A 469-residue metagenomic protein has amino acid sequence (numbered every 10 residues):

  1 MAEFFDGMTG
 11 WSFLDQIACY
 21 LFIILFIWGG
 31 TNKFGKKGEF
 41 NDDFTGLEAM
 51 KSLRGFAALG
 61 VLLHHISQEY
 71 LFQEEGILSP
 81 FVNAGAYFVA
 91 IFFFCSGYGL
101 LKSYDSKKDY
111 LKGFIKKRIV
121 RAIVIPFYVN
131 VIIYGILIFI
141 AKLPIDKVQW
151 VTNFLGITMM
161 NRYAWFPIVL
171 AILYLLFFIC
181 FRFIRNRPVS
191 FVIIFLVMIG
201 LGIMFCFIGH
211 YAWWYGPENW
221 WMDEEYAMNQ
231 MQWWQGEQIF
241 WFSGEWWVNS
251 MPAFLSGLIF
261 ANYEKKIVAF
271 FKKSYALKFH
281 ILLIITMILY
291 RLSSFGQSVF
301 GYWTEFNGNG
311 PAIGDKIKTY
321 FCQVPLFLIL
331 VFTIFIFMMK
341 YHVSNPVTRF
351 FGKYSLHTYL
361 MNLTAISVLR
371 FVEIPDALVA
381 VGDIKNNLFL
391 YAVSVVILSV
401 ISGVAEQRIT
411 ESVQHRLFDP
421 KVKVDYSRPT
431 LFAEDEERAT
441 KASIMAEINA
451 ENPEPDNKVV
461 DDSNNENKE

Functional and structural regions predicted by a protein language model:
M1-F40, C180, I184, F335-S355 (+3 more regions): C-terminal "closing" transmembrane helix and its immediate cytosolic amphipathic cap in multi-pass membrane proteins
F4-L21, I77-V89, F154-V169, G209-A253 (+2 more regions): Interfacial loop-to-helix transition and helix-capping segments at the boundaries of transmembrane helices
F4-M8, S12-G29, L47-S103, A122-N130 (+1 more regions): Functionally critical transmembrane alpha-helices in membrane proteins and complexes, commonly lining
S12-C19, E39-D42, V248-N249, A253-S256 (+4 more regions): Alpha-helical transmembrane segments and terminal signal-anchor/GPI-anchor hydrophobic tails, characterized by long
R54-A57, V82-A90, K102-I138, L143-M159 (+4 more regions): Transmembrane alpha-helical segments and their boundary/interface "anchor" motifs in multi-pass integral membrane
L59-I66, G135, L196-Y211, L282-G296 (+1 more regions): Aromatic-anchored segments of alpha-helical transmembrane domains
F94, Y98-D105, L173-R185, A253-K266 (+7 more regions): Hydrophobic transmembrane alpha-helices
Y174-I199, A261-I281: Solvent-exposed interhelical
